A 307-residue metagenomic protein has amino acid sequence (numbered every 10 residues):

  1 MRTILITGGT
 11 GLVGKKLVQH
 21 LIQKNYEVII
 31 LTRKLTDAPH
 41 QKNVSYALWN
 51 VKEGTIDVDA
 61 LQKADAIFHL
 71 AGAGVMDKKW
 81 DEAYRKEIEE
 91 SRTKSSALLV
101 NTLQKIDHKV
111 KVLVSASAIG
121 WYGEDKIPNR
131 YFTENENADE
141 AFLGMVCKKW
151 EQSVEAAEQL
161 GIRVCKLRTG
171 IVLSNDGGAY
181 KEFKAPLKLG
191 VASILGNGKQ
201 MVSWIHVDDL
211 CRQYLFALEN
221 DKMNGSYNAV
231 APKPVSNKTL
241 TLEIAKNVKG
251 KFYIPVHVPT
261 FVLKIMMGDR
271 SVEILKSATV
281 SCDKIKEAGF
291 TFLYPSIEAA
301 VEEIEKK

Functional and structural regions predicted by a protein language model:
I4-K24: N-terminal Rossmann NAD(P)H-binding glycine-rich loop of SDR-like oxidoreductase domains
S45-K94: NAD(P)H-binding glycine-rich loop region in Rossmannoid oxidoreductase-like domains and their noncatalytic homologs
A97-A141: Conserved Rossmann-fold NAD(P)-dependent oxidoreductase catalytic core, especially the SDR/UDP-sugar
S117, Q152-N175: Conserved beta-loop-beta element that borders a ligand/cofactor-binding pocket
K148, L160-I162, L173-E182, A217-Y227: Glycine/proline-rich active-site loop of Rossmann-fold NAD(P)-dependent oxidoreductases
K184-A192, Q200-P234: Alpha-helical substrate-binding/gating segment
N220-D269, E302-K307: Mid/C-terminal beta-alpha module of Rossmann-like enzyme folds, strongest in SDR-family dehydrogenases/epimerases
V272-K307: C-terminal amphipathic/interface module of NAD(P)-dependent oxidoreductases and related NAD-binding regulators
